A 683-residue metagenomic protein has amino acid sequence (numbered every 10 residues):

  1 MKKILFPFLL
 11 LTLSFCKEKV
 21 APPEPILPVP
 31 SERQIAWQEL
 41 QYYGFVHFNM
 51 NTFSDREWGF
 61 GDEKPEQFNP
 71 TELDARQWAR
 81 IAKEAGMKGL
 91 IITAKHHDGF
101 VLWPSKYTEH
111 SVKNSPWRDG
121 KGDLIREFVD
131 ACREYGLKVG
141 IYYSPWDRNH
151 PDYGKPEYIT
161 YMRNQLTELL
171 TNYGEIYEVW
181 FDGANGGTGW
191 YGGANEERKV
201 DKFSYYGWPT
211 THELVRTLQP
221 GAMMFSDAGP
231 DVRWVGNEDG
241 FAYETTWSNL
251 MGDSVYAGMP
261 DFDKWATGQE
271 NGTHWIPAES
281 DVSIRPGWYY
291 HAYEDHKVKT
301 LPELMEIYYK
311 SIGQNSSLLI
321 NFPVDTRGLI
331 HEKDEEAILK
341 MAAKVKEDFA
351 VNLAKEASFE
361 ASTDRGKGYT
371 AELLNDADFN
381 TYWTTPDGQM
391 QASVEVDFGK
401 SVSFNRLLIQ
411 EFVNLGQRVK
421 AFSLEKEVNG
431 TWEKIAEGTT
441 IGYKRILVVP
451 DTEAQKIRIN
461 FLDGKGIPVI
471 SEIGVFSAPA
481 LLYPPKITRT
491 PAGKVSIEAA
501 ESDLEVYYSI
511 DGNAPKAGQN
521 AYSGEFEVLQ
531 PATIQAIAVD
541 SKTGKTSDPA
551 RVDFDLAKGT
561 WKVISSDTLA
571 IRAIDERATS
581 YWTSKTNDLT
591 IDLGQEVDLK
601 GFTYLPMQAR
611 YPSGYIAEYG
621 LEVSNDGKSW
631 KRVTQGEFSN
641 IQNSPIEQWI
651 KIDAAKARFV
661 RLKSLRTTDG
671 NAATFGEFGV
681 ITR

Functional and structural regions predicted by a protein language model:
M1-I4, A82: Positively charged n-region of N-terminal signal peptides that target proteins for export
P7, S477-D588, D598: Short, compositionally stereotyped local motifs that mark structural "simplifiers"
S14-F15: C-terminal motif of bacterial Sec signal peptides marking the signal peptidase cleavage site
K19-M390, E395-V396, L408-Q410, Q417 (+5 more regions): Mature catalytic domains of secreted/periplasmic carbohydrate-active enzymes
I91-A94, S547, S624: Ser/Thr-glycine-rich phosphate-binding loops at phosphate-binding pockets of nucleotides, nucleotide cofactors
K333, K340, K344, D348-V351 (+3 more regions): Aromatic, loop-rich ligand-recognition surfaces of beta-strand-rich domains
A436-T440, A514-Y522, S639-I641: Short beta-strand segments within Ig-like beta-sandwich modules, predominantly Fibronectin type-III
